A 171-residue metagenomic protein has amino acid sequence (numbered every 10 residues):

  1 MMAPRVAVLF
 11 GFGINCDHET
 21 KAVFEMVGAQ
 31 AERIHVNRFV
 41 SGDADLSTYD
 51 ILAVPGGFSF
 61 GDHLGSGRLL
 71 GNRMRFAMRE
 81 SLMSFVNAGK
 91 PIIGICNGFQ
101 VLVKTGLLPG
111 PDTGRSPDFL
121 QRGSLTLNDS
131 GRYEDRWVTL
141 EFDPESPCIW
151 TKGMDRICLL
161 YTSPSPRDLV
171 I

Functional and structural regions predicted by a protein language model:
M1-I95, F99-P109, L120, L125-D135: N-terminal beta1-alpha1 cap of cysteine-dependent amidohydrolase-like domains
L102, C148-W150, R167: Short acidic/glycine-rich loop or secondary-structure boundary segments that cap or lie
D112: Post-Walker A helix-loop "phosphate-sensing" segment adjacent to the P-loop in P-loop NTPases
R115-N128, T139-W150: Active-site glycine-rich loop that binds ribose-phosphate moieties when present
R122, I149-S163: Conserved anion/nucleotide-ligand pocket segment
Y133-D135, P144, K152-I157: Short gly/pro-enriched beta-turn/loop segments at secondary-structure junctions
Y161-I171: Single conserved hydrophobic/aromatic residue that forms the stacking wall/gate of nucleotide- or nucleobase-binding
